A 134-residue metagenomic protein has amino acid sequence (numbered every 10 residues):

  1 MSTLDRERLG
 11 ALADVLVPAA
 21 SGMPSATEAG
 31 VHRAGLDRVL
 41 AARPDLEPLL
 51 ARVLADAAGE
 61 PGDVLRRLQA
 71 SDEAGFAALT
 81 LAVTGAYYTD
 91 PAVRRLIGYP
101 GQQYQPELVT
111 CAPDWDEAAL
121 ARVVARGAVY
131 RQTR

Functional and structural regions predicted by a protein language model:
M1-H32: Long, hydrophobic N-terminal alpha-helical segment
A11, M23, G30-A41, D45-R134: Mature-region segments of soluble proteins
